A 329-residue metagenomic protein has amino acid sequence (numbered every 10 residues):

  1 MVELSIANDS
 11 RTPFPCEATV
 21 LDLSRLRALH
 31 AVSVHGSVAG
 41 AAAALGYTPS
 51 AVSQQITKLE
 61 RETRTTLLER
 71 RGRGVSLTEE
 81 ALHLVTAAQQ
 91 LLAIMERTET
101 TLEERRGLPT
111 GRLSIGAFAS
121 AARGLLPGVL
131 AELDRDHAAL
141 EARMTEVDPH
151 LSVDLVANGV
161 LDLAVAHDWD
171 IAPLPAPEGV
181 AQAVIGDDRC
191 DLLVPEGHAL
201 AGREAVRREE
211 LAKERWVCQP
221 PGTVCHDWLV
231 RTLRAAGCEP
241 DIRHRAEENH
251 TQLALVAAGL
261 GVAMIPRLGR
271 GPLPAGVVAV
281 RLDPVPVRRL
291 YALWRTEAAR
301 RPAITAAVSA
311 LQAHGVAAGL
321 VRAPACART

Functional and structural regions predicted by a protein language model:
M1-L21, R135, R267-G276, P284-T329: C-terminal effector-binding regulatory domain of bacterial HTH transcription factors
T19-V20, R105, G128-E132, H150-C190 (+3 more regions): Short beta-strand-centered segments that line the small-molecule binding cleft or hinge of alpha/beta clamshell
A31-Y47: Short helix-boundary/capping micro-motifs
V38, E60-E79: A short LG(V/I)-centered, amphipathic sequence patch enriched for acidic residue(s) preceding the LG motif
T110-P173, E239, A246: Central regulatory/effector-binding core of bacterial HTH transcription factors
D148-L161, H167, G222-V278: Hydrophobic hinge/microswitch elements
H167, L200-A201, E214-A236, R300-S309 (+1 more regions): Secondary-structure junction motif
L174-V184, D188, H250-E297: Beta-alpha-beta core module
